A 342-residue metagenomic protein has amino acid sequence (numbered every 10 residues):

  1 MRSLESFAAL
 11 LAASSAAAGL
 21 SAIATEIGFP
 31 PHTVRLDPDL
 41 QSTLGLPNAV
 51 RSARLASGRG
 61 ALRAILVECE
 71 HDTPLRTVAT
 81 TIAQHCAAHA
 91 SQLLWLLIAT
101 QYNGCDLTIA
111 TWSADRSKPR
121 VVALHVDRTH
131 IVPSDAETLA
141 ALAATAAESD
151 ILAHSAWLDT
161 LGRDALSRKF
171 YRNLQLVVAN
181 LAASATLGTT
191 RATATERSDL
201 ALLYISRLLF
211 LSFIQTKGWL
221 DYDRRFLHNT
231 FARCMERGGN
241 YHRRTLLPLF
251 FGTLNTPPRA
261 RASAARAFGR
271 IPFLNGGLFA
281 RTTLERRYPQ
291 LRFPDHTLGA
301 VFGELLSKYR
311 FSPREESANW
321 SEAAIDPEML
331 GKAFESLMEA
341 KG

Functional and structural regions predicted by a protein language model:
R2-S15, E26, D39-T43, A49-A53 (+3 more regions): Preference for the N-terminal adenyl/adenosyl cofactor-binding alpha/beta module
A53-T81: Active-site ExK catalytic segment of metal-dependent nucleases
H85-H89: Short, charge-rich binding segments
A90-L94: Short glycine-/polar-rich loops that comprise or flank the Walker A/P-loop and associated switch/sensor motifs
